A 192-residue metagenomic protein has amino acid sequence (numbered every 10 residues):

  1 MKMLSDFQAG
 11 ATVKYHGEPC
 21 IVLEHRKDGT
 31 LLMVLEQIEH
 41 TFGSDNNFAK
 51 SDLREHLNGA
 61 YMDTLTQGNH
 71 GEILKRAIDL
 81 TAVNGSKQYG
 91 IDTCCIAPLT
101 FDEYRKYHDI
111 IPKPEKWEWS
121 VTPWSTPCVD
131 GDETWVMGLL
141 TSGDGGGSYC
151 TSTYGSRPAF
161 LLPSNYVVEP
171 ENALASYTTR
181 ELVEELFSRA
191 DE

Functional and structural regions predicted by a protein language model:
M1-A173: Collagenous Gly-X-Y triple-helix signature in extracellular proteins
E171-E192: Short, low-complexity, charged amphipathic interaction modules
